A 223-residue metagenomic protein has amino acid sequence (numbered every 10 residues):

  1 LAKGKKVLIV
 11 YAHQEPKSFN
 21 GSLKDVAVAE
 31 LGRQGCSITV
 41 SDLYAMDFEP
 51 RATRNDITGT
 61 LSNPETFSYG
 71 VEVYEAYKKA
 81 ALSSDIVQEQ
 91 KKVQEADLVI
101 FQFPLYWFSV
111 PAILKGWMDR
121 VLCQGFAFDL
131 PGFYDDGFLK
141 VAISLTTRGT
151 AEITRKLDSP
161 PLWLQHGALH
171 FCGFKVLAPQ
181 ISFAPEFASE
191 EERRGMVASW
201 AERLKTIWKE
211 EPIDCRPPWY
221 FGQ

Functional and structural regions predicted by a protein language model:
L1, A151-Q223: Glycine-rich phosphate/pyrophosphate-binding loop and the adjoining helix
L1-F103, W107-A127, A198-Q223: N-terminal beta1-alpha1-beta2 submodule of the flavodoxin-like/Rossmannoid cofactor-binding fold
G4-K5, F138-V141: A short helix->loop->beta-strand "cap" motif at the edges of active sites that frequently abuts
Y11-H13, A142-L145: Short beta-strand/turn micro-motifs composed of small residues that flank or help shape donor/cofactor-binding pockets
L98, V141-A142: Conserved catalytic-site loops of classical short-chain dehydrogenases/reductases
A112-I113, D129, R148-T154: A short secondary-structure junction signal
V121-F138, F171: Short, acidic/small-residue loops that bind anionic groups at enzyme active sites
C123, T147-R148: Short, charged/polar surface micro-motifs in flexible loops or helix N-caps
